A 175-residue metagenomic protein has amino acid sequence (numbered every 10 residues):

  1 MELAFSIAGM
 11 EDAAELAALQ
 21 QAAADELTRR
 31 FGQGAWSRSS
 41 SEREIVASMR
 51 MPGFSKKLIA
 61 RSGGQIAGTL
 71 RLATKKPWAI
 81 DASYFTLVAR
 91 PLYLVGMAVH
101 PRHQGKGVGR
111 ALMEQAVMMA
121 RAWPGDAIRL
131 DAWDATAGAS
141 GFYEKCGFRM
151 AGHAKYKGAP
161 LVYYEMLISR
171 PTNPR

Functional and structural regions predicted by a protein language model:
M1-E11, S169-R175: Conserved N-terminal entry element of GNAT/NAT acetyltransferase domains
A24-A47: Conserved GNAT-fold acetyl-CoA-binding loop/helix
E44-I59, P77, Y93: A short helix-loop-beta-strand connector motif used in the catalytic cores of GNAT acetyltransferases and, in some
S55-L70: Conserved beta-hairpin
T69-G96, Q104: Conserved acyl-donor/pantetheine-binding loop and adjacent beta-alpha core of acyl/acetyltransferases and related
T86-V88, D126, W133-S140, E144-R175: C-terminal "cap" of GNAT-fold acetyltransferases
V99, G105-M118, G141-K145: Conserved acetyl-CoA-binding loop-helix of GNAT-fold acetyltransferases
M113, A120-D131: Conserved GNAT acetyl-CoA-binding A-motif
